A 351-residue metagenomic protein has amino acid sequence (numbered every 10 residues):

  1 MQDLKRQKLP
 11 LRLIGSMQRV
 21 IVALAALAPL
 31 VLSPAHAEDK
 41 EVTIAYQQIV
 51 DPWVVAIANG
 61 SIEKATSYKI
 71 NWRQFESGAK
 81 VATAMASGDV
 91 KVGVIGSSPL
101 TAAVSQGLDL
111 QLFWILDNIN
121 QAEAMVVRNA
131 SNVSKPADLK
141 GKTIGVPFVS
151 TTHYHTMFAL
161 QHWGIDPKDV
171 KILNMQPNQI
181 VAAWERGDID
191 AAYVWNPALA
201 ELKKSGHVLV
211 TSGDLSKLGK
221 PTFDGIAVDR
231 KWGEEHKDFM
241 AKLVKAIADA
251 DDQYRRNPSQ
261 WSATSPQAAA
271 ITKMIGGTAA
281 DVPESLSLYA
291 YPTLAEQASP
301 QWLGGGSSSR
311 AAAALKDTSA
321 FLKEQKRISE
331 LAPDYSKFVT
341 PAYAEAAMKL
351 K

Functional and structural regions predicted by a protein language model:
D3-V22: Bacterial N-terminal signal peptides that target proteins for export
A23-A25, A35: Cleavable N-terminal signal peptides
V31-A37: Sec/Tat signal peptide C-region and signal peptidase I cleavage site
E38-N174, Q179, D190-N196, S212-G213 (+1 more regions): Short, glycine-/small- and polar/acidic-enriched structural segments that line small-molecule recognition paths
A65, A84, Q106, K142 (+9 more regions): Structured segments of extracytoplasmic/periplasmic soluble domains in secreted or envelope-associated proteins
S98, S131, Q179-G277: Pocket-lining segment of extracytoplasmic ligand-binding domains
E234-R327: Secondary-structure end/capping motifs
A311-K351: Conserved C-terminal helix/tail region of periplasmic/extracytoplasmic solute-binding proteins
